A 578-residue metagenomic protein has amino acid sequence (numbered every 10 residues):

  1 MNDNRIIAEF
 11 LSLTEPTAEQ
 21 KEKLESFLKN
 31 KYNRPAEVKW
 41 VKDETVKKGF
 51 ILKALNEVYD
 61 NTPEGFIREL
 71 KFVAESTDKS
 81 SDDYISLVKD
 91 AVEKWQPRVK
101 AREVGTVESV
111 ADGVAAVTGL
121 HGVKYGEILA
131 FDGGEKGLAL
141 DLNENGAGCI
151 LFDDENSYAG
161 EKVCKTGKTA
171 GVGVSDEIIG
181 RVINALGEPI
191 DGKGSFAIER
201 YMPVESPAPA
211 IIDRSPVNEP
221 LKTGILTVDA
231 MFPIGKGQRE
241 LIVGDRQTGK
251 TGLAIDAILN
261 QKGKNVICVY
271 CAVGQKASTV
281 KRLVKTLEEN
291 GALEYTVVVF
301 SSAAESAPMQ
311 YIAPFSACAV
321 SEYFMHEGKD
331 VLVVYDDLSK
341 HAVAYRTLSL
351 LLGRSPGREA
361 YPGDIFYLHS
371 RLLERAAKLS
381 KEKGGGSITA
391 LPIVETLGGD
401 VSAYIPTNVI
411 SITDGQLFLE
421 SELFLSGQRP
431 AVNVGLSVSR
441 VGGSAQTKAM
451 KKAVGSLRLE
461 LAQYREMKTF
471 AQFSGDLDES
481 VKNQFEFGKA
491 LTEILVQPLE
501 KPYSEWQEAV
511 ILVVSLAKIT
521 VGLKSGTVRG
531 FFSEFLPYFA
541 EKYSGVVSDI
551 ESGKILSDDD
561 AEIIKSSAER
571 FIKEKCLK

Functional and structural regions predicted by a protein language model:
M1-S80, V123: Elongated, mostly alpha-helical coiled-coil "stalk/stator" tethers of large membrane protein machines
N2, W40-E44, W95-K100, T106-S109 (+21 more regions): Replace "in large, NTP-powered and nucleic-acid-processing enzymes" with "in large, NTP-powered factors and other
Y32-A36, S86-R98, T223-V228, A317 (+1 more regions): Phosphate-interacting basic helix/loop segments used at nucleotide- and nucleic-acid interfaces
K79-R181, L186, I190: N-terminal accessory targeting/assembly segments
E161-V163, A170, E177, I190-Q238 (+3 more regions): P-loop NTPase nucleotide-binding/switch module
R246-I267, A272-V273, A277-S278, N290-G291 (+1 more regions): Conserved P-loop NTPase nucleotide-binding/switch module
K340, G353-K578: Conserved catalytic/coupling modules of large nucleotide/cofactor-utilizing molecular machines
